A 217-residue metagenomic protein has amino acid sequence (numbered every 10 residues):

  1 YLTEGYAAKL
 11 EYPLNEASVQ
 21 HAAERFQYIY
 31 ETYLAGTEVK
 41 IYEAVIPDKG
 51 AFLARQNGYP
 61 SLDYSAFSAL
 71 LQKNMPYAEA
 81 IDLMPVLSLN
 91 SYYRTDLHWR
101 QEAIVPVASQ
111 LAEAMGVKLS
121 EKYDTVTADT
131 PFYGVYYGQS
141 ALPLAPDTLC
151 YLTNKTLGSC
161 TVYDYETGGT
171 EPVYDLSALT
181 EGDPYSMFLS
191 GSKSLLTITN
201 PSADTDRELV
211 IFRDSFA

Functional and structural regions predicted by a protein language model:
Y1-A217: Extracellular glycan-modifying ectodomains
